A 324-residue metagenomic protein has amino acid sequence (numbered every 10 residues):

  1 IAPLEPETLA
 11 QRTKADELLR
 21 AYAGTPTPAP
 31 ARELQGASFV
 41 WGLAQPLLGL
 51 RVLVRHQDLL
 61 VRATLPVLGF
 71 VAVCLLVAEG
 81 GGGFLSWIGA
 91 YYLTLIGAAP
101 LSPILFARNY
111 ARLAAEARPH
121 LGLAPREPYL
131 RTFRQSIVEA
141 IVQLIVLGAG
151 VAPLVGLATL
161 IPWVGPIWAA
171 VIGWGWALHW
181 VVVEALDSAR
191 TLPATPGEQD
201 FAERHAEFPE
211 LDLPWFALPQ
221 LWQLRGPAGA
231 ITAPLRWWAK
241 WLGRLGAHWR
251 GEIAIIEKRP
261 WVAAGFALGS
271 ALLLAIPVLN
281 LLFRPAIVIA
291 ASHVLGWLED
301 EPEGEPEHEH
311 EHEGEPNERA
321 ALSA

Functional and structural regions predicted by a protein language model:
I1, P6, G175-L178, R319: Generic N-terminal initiation segments characterized by hydrophobic and/or small/turn-forming residues
I1-G156, A194-D200, E207-E210, P214-Q223 (+4 more regions): Helix-coil boundary and N-terminal low-complexity module in membrane systems
G97-A98, A117, W168-F201, R284-E305: Membrane-interface alpha-helices
R131-T132, G304, A321: Short, flexible loop/turn segments with low-complexity composition
E139-H179: Internal active-site segments that recognize and position negatively charged phosphoryl groups and nucleotide moieties
E303-E315: Intrinsically disordered, low-complexity segments used as extracellular stalks/linkers and nuclear/regulatory IDRs
N317-A324: Intrinsically disordered cytoplasmic terminal tails of membrane proteins
